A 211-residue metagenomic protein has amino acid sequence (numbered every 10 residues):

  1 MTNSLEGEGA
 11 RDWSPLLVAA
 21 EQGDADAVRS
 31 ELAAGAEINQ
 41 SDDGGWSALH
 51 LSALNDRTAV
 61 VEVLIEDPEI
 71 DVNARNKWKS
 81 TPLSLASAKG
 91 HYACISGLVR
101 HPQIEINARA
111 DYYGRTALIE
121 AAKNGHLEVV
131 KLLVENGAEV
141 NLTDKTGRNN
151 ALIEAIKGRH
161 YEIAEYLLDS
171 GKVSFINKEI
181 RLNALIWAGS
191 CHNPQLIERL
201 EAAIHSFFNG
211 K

Functional and structural regions predicted by a protein language model:
M1-A34, D43, F208-N209: Intrinsically disordered, low-complexity regulatory segments in ankyrin-centric signaling systems
T2-D12, N136, D169-G171, E179-K211: Ankyrin-repeat-protein effector appendages
E6, N39, N73, N107 (+2 more regions): Ankyrin-repeat junction/capping positions
D12, G45, K79, Y113-G114 (+2 more regions): Start-of-repeat signature of ankyrin repeats
A27, A59-V60, A93-C94, E128-V129 (+2 more regions): Conserved ankyrin/ankyrin-like repeat signature
S30-E37, E62-I70, S96-I104, L132-E139 (+2 more regions): Ankyrin repeat domain, specifically the short helix-to-loop turn at the C-terminus of the second helix of each repeat
